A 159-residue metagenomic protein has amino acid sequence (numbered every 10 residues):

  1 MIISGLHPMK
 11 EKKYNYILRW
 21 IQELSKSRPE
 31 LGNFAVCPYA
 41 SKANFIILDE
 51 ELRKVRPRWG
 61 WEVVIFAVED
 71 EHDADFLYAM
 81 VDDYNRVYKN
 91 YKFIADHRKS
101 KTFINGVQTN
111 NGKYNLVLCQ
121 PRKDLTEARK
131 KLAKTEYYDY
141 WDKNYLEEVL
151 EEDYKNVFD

Functional and structural regions predicted by a protein language model:
M1-D159: Expand to "…catalyze enediolate/carbanion chemistry for C-C bond making/breaking, isomerization, decarboxylation
